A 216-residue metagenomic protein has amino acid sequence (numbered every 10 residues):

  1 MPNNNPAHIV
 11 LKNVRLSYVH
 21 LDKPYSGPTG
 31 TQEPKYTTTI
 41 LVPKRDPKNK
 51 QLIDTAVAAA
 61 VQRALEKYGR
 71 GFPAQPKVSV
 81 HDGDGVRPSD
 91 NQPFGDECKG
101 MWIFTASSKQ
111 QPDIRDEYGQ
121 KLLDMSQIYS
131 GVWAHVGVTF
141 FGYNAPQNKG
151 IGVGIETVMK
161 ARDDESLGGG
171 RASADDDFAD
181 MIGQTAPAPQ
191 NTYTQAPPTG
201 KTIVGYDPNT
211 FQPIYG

Functional and structural regions predicted by a protein language model:
M1-I103: OB-fold ssDNA-binding interfaces and closely related basic DNA-contact patches used across DNA replication/repair
M1-P6, E165-G216: Acidic, gly/ser/pro-rich intrinsically disordered tails
K35-T37, K99-M101, G131-H135, G150-I155: Extracellular structured ligand-interaction cores
R87, R115-D116, D207: Acidic/polar residues at beta-strand termini and the immediately following turn/coil
I103-E117: Short, basic/aromatic beta-hairpin or loop at an interaction surface
R115-W133, F141-I151: Exposed beta-sheet edge/beta-hairpin loop segments within beta-rich domains
A145-E165: OB-fold/S1-family single-stranded nucleic acid-binding modules
